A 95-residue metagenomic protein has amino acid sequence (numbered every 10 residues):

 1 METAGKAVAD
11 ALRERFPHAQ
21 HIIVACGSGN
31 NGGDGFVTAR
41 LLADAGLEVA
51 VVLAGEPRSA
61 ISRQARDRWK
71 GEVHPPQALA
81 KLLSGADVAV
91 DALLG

Functional and structural regions predicted by a protein language model:
M1-Q20: Positively charged, low-complexity intrinsically disordered leader regions
F16-G95: Glycine-rich phosphate/dinucleotide-binding loop and adjoining beta-alpha-beta core of small-molecule
